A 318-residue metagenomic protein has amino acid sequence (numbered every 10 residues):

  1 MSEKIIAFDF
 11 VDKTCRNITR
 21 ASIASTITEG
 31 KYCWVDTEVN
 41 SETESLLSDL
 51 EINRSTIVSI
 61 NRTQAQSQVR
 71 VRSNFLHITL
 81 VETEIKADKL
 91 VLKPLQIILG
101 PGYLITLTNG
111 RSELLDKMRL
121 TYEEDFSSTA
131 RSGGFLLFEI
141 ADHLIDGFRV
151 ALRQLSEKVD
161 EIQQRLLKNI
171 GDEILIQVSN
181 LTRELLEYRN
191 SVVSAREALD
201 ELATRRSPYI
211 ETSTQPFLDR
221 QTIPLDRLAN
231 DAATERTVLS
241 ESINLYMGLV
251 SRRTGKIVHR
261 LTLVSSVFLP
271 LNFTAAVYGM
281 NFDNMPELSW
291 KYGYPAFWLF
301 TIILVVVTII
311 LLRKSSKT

Functional and structural regions predicted by a protein language model:
M1-E211, R220, P224-R227, S316-T318: Peripheral, non-transmembrane regulatory/ligand-interaction domains of membrane transport proteins
I5-A7, E29, L185, T214 (+4 more regions): Generic intrinsically disordered, low-complexity segments enriched for polar/acidic and small residues
A203-Q215, E241-V250: Long amphipathic alpha-helical coiled-coil segments
I223-T318: Hydrophobic alpha-helical transmembrane segments and their immediately adjacent juxtamembrane loops
